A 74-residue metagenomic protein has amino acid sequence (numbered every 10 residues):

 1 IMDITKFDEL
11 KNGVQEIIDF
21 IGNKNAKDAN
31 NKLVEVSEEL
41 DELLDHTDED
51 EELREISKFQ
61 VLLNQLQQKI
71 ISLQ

Functional and structural regions predicted by a protein language model:
I1-K32: N-terminal acidic leader/helix
D3-L10, I18, L53-Q74: Charged low-complexity stretches with an acidic bias
V14-N25, L43-T47, I70-Q74: Secondary-structure edge/capping motif, primarily at the C-terminal ends of alpha-helices and the immediately following
K32-Q68: Short, charge-rich amphipathic interface segments used for partner binding and complex assembly
